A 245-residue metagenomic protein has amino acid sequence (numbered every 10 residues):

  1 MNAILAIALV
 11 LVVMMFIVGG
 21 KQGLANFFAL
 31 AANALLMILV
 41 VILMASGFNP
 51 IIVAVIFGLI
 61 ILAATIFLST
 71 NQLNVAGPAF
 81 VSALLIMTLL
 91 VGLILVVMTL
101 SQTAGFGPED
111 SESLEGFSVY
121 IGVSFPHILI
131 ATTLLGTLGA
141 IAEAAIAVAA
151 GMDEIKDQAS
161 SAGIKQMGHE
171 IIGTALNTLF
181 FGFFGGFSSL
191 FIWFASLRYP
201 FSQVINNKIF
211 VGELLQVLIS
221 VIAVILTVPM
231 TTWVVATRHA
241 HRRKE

Functional and structural regions predicted by a protein language model:
M1-E109: N-terminal transmembrane hairpin
M37, I61, I86-L90, I94 (+4 more regions): Alpha-helical transmembrane segments of multipass membrane proteins
M44, S101-G122, I192-L214: Membrane-interfacial helix-loop-helix connectors in multipass membrane proteins
V75-F80, P108, E112, S118-G136: Loop-to-helix entry region at the N-terminal start of transmembrane alpha-helices in multi-pass membrane transporters
G122-G139, L215-M230: Hydrophobic alpha-helical transmembrane segments
G139-I155: Short helical (or helix-break) motifs at transmembrane helix termini and adjacent helical loops in multi-pass membrane
A150, E154-D157, A162-E170: Short amphipathic alpha-helical coupling elements at transmembrane boundaries
G163-E245: Transmembrane alpha-helix interface motif
